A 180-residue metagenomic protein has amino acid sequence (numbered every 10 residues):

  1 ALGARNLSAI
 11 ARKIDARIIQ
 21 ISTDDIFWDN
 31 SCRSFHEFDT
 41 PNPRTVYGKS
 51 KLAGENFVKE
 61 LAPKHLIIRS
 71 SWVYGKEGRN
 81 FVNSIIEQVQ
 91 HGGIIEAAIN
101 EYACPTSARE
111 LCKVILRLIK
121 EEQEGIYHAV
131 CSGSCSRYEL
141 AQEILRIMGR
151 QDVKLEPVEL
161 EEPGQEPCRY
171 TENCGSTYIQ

Functional and structural regions predicted by a protein language model:
A1-I19: NAD(P)-cofactor binding segment of oxidoreductase domains
A4-L7, E55, I115: Conserved internal alpha-helix within the Rossmann fold of NAD(P)-dependent oxidoreductases
A9-K13, D29, N42-L66: Active-site Tyr-X1-5-Lys
I18-D24, I68-S70: SDR active-site strand-loop-helix element
I21-T45: Active-site "gating" loop of Rossmann-like NAD(P)-dependent oxidoreductase/epimerase domains
N56-A103, A108-E110, L116: NAD(P)-dependent short-chain dehydrogenase/reductase
V114, E121-Q165: Mid/C-terminal beta-alpha module of Rossmann-like enzyme folds, strongest in SDR-family dehydrogenases/epimerases
Q151-V153, Y170-Q180: C-terminal amphipathic/interface module of NAD(P)-dependent oxidoreductases and related NAD-binding regulators
